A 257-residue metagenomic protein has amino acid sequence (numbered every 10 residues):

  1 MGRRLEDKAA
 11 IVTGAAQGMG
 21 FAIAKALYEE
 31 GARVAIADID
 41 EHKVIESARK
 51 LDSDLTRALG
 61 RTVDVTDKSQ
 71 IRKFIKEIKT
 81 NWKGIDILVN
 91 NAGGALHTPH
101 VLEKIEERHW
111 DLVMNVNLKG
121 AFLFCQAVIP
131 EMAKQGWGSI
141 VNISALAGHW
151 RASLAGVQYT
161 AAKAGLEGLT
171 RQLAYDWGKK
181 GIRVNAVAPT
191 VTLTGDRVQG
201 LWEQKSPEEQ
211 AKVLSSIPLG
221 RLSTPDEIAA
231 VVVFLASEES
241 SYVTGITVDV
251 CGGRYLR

Functional and structural regions predicted by a protein language model:
G2, A95, P99, V233 (+1 more regions): Short C-terminal tail/terminal secondary-structure segment of NAD(P)H-dependent dehydrogenase/reductase domains
R3-A35: Canonical Rossmann dinucleotide-binding motif of NAD(H)/NADP(H)-dependent dehydrogenases/reductases, specifically
E41-H42, T62-F74, E107, D226-E227: The beta1-alpha1 cofactor-binding region of Rossmann-like NAD(H)/NADP(H)-dependent oxidoreductases
G84, G178, R183, V243-G245: Short, small/polar-rich loop/turn modules that mediate ligand/substrate recognition or access, typified
P99-L102, E106-D111, W202, E209 (+1 more regions): Substrate-binding pocket helix/loop in short-chain dehydrogenase/reductase
C125, A162, T170: Active-site helix of classical SDR
P130, Y175-K179, S241: Alpha-helical segment proximal to the catalytic Tyr-Lys
